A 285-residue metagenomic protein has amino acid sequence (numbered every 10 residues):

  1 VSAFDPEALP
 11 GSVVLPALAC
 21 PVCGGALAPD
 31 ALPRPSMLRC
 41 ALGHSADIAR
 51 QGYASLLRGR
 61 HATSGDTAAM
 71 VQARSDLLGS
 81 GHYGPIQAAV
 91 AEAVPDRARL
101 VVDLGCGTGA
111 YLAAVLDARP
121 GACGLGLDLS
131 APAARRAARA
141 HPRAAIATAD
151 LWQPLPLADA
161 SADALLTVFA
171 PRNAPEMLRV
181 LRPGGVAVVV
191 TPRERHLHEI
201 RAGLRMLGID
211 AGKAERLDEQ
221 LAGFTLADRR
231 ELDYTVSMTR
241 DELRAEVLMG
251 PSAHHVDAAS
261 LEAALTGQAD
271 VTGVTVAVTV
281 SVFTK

Functional and structural regions predicted by a protein language model:
S2-S64: N-terminal auxiliary segments of SAM/dcSAM-dependent transferases
L15-P16, R230-K285: Conserved Class I S-adenosyl-L-methionine
G59, T63-A89: Class I SAM-dependent methyltransferase Rossmann-like catalytic core, especially the SAM/SAH-binding loop
L100-V102, T108-P154: Class I SAM-dependent methyltransferase SAM/SAH-binding core
Q153-A164: A short acidic, Gly/Pro-enriched loop at the edge of an enzyme's catalytic core that lines a small-molecule cofactor
A162-E176, T191-R193: A short SAM/SAH-binding and catalytic strip from SAM-dependent methyltransferases
A174-V186: A short glycine-rich, Lys/Arg-flanked "PGG" loop and its adjoining helix->strand segment in the class I
V186-R216: Conserved class I S-adenosyl-L-methionine
